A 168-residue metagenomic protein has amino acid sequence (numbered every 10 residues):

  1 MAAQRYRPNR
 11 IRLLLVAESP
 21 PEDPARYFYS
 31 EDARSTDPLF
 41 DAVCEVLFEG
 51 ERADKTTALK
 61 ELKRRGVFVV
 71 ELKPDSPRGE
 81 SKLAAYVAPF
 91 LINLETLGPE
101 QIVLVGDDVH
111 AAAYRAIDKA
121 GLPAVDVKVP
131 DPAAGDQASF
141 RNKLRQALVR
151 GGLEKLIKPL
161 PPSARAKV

Functional and structural regions predicted by a protein language model:
M1-P132: A polyanion-binding, active-site-adjacent surface
P123-V168: Charged phosphate-binding loop/patch that engages nucleotide di/tri-phosphates or the phosphate backbone of nucleic
